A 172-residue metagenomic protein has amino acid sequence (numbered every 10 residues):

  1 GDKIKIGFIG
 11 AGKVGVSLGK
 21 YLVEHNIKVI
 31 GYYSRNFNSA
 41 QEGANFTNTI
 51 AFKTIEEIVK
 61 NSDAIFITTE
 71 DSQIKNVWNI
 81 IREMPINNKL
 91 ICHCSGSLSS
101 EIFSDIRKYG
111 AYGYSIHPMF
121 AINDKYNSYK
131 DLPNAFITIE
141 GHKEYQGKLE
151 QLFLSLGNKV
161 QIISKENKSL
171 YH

Functional and structural regions predicted by a protein language model:
G1-K53, E57: NAD(P)+-binding Rossmann beta1-loop-alpha1 motif at the extreme N-terminus of oxidoreductases
K3, V29, S62, N87-K89 (+1 more regions): A general structural motif
I4, S39-F46, Y129-Y171: Internal alpha-helical scaffold of NAD(P)-dependent oxidoreductase catalytic cores
A11, M119, G141-E144: Short coil/turn segments
I27-K28, A111, N158: Short phosphate-binding/catalytic loops that engage adenosine nucleotides
I30-S34, I91-C94, T138-E140: Short, hydrophobic beta-strand segments that form beta-sheet elements in well-ordered domains
I50-N127: Rossmann-like NAD(P)(H) cofactor-binding subdomain of soluble oxidoreductases
